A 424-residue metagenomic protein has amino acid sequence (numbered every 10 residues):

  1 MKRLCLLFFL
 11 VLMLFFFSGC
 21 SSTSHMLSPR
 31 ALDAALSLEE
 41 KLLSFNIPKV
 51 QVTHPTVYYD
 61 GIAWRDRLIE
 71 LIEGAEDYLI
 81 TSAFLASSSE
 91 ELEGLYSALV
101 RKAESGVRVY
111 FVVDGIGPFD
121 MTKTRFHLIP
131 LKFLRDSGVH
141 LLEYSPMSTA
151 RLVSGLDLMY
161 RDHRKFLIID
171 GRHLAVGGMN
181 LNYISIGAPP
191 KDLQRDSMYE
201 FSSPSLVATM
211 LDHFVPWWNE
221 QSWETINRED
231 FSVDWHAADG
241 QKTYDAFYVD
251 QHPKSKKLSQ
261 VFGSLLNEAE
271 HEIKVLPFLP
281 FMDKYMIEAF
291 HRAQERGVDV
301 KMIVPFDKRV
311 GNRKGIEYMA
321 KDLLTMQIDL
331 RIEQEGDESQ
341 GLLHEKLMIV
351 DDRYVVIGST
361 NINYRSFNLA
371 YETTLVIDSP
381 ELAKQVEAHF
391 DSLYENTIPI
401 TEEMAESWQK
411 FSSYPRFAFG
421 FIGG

Functional and structural regions predicted by a protein language model:
M1-L4: Positively charged n-region of N-terminal signal peptides that target proteins for export
F8-F16: Bacterial N-terminal signal peptides
G19-L142, P146-G424: Charged, low-complexity intrinsically disordered terminal segments
